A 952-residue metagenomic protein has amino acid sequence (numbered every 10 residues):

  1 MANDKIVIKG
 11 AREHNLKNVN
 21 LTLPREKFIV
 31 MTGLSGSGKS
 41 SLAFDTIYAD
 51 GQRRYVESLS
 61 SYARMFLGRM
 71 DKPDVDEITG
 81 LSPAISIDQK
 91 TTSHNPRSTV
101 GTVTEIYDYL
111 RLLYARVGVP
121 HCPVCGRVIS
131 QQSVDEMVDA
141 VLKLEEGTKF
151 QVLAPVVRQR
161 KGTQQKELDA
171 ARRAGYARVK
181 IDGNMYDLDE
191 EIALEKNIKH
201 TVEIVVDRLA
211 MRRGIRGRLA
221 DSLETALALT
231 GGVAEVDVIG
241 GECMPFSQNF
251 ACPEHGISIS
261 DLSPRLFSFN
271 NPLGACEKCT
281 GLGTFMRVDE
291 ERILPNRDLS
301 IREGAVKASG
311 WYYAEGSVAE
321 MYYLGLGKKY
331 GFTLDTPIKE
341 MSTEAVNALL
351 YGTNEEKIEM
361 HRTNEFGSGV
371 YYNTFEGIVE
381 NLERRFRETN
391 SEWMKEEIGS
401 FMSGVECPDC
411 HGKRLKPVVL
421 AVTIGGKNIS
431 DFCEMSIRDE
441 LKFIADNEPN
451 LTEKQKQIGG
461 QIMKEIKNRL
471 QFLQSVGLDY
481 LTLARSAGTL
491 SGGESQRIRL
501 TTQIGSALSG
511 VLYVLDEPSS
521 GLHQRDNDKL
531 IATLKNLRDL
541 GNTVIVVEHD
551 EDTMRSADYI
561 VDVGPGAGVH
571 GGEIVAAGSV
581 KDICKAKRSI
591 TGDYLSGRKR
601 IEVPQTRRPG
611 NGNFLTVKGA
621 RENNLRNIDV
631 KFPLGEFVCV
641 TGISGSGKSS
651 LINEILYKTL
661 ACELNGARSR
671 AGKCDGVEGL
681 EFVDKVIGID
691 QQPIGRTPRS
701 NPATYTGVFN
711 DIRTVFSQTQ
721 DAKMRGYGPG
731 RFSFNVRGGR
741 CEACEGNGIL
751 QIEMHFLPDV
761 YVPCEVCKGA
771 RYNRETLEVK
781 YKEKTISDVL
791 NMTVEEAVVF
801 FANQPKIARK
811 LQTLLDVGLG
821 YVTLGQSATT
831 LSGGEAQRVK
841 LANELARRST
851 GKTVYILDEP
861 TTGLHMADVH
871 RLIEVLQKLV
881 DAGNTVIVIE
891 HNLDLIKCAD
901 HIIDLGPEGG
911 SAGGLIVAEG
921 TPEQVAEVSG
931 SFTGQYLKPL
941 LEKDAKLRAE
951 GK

Functional and structural regions predicted by a protein language model:
M1-K952: Conserved phosphate-binding elements of NTP-dependent enzyme cores
